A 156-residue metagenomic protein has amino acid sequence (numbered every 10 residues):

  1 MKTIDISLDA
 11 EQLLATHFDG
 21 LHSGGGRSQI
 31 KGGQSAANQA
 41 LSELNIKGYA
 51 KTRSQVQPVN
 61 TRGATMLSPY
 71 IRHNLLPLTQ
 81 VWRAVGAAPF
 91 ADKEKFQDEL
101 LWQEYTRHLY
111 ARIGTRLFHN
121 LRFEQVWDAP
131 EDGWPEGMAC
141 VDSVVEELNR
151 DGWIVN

Functional and structural regions predicted by a protein language model:
M1-N156: Residues lining hydrophobic/aromatic ligand-binding pockets adjacent to catalytic sites
